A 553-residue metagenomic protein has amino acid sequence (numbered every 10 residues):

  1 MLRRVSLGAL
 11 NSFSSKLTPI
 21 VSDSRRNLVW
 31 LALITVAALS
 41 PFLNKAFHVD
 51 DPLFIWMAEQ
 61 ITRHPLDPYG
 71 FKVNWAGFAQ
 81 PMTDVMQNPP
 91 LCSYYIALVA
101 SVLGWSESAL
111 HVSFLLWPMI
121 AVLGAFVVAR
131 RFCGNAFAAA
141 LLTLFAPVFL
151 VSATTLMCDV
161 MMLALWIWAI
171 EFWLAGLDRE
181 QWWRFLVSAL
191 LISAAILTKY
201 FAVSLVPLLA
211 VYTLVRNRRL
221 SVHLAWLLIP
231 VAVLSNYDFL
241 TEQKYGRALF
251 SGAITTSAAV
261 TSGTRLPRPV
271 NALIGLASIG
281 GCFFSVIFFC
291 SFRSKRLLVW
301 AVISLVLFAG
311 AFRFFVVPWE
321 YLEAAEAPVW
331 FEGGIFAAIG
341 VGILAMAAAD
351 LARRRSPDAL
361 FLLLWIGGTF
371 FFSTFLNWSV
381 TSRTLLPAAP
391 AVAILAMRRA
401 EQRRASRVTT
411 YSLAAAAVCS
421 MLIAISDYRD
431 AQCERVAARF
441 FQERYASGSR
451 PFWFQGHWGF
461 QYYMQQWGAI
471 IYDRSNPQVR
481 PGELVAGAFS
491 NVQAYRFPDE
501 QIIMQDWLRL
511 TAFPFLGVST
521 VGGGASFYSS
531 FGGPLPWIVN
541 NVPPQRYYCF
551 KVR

Functional and structural regions predicted by a protein language model:
F13, R130-C133, A169-F185, A195 (+3 more regions): Membrane-interface transmembrane helices that cradle and orient dolichyl/undecaprenyl
R26-L33, A125-A146, L163-A164, W183 (+1 more regions): Transmembrane-helix signature of polytopic, membrane-embedded enzymes that assemble or transfer cell-envelope glycans
I34-T35, A139-P147, V151, E171 (+2 more regions): Short helix- or helix-capping micro-motifs that position conserved polar/aromatic residues at function-defining sites
H48, T154-M162, T381: Short acidic/glycine- and proline-prone juxtamembrane loop motifs at membrane-interface regions of multi-pass membrane
V112-C133, W168: Transmembrane-helix motifs of polytopic, lipid-linked glycan transferases
V211, V222-Y321, C419-Q432, E443: Membrane-lumen/periplasm interface segments of specific transmembrane helices in polyprenyl phosphate-linked
L228-V231, L297-G310, V329-T369, I394-A424 (+1 more regions): Signature aromatic-anchored transmembrane alpha helix within multi-pass, membrane-resident enzymes that catalyze glycan
T409-L484, F489, A525-C549: Membrane-embedded, lumen/periplasm-facing catalytic core of multi-pass transferases that use lipid-linked donors
